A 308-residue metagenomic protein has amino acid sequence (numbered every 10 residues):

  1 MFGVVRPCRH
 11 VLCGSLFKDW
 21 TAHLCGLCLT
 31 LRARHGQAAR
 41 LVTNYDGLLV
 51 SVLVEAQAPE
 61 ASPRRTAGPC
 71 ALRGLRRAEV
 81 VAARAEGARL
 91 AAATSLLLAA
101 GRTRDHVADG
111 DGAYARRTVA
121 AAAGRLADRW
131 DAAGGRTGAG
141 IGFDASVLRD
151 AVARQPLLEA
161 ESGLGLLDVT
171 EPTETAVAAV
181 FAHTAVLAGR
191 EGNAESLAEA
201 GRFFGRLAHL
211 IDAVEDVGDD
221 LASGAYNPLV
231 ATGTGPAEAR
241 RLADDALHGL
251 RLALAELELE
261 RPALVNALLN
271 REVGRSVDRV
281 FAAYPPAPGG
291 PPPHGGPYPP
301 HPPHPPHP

Functional and structural regions predicted by a protein language model:
M1-T173, F181-E199, L210-S223, T232-G233 (+3 more regions): Acidic catalytic motifs of isoprenoid enzymes
T173-A176, A246: Amphipathic, well-ordered alpha-helical segments in soluble domains
V177-V180, G201, L268-E272: Short alpha-helical scaffolding segments that buttress acidic/His motifs in well-ordered protein cores
V217-P288: Accessory, usually C-terminal, subdomains that scaffold auxiliary metal cofactors
Y284-P308: Intrinsically disordered, low-complexity Pro/Gly-rich regions
